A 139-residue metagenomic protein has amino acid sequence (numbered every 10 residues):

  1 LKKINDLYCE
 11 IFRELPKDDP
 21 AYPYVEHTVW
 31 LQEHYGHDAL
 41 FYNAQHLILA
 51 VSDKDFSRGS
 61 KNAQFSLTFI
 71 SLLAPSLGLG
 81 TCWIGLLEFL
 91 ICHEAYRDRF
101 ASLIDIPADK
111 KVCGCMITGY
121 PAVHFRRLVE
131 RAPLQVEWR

Functional and structural regions predicted by a protein language model:
L1-R139: Acidic, surface-exposed loops and disordered segments
